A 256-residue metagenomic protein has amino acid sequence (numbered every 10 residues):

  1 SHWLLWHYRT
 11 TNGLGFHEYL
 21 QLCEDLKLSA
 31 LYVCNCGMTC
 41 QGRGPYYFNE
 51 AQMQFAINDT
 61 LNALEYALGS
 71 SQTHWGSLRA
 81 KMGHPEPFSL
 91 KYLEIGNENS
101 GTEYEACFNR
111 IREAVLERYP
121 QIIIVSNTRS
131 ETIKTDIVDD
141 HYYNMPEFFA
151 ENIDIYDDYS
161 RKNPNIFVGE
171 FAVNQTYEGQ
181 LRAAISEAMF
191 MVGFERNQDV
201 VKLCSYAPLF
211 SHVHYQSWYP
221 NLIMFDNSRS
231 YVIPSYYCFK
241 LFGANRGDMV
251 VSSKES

Functional and structural regions predicted by a protein language model:
S1-R118, I122, S126, T132-D136 (+1 more regions): N-terminal catalytic cores of secreted or lumenal carbohydrate-active enzymes
Q21-L22, R112-T132, I137, H141-N245: Catalytic-core region of carbohydrate-active enzymes that cleave or remodel glycosidic bonds
K27, L64-A67, V173, P208 (+1 more regions): Generic helix-packing signal
G44-F48, F88, Y219, R229 (+1 more regions): Short alpha-helical interface elements
L78, I153, Y219, S253-K254: Residue-level detector of alpha-helical recognition elements and their boundaries
D248-S256: Surface beta-strand/loop "capping" patches
